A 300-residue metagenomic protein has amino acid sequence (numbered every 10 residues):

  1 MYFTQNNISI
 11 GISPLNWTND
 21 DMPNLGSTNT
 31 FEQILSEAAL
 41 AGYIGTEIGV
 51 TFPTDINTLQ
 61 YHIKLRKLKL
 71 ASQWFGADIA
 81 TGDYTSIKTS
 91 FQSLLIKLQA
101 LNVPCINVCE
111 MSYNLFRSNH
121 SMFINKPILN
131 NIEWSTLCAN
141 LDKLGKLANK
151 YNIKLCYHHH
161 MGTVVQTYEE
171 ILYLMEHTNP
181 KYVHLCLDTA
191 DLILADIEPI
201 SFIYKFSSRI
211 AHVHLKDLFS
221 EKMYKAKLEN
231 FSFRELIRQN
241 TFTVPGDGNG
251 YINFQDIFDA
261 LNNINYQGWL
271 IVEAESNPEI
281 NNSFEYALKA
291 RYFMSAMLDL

Functional and structural regions predicted by a protein language model:
M1-C105, C138, N149, H184 (+3 more regions): N-terminal pre-domain/capping segments
S9-S13, A71, C105-M111, S207-F219 (+2 more regions): Non-cysteine beta-strand/loop elements that form the S-adenosyl-L-methionine
L15-W17, G49-T51, F75-D78, M111-Y113 (+4 more regions): Active-site beta-loop-alpha junctions enriched in small/polar residues
L25-N29, S112-F123, M223-L236: Short, flexible, mixed-charge acidic loops at enzyme active sites
I44, P104, A211, Q267-G268: Short acidic/polar active-site loop segments enriched in Thr and Asp
T46, A80, A139-G246: Acidic/histidine-rich catalytic cores of soluble enzymes
Y84-L185: Active-site acidic/histidine proton-transfer and metal-coordination neighborhood in alpha/beta enzyme cores
G248-N263: A short, acidic, amphipathic alpha-helical segment used as a generic capping/interface helix at domain edges
